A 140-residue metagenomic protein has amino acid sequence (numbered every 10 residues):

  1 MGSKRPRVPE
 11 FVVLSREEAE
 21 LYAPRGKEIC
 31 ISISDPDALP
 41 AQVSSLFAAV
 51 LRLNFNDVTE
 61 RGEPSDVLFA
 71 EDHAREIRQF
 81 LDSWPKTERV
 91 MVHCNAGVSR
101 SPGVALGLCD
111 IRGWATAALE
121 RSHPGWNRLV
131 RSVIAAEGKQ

Functional and structural regions predicted by a protein language model:
M1-L53: Glycine-rich, flexible N-terminal cofactor/catalytic loop recognition
R25-K27, L46-A49, K86-E88, D110-W114: Short glycine/proline-enriched coil/turn segments at helix->beta-strand junctions
D35-A38, N56-V58, G97-S99: Short, solvent-exposed loop/turn segments at secondary-structure junctions
S45-N56, T116, L129-V130: Adenosine ribonucleotide-centric catalytic and binding domains
L51, F55-M91: Helix-loop module immediately N-terminal to the HCX5R catalytic loop in PTP-like cysteine phosphatase domains
E71, S99-P102, P124: Short, amphipathic alpha-helical segments
L81-R112: Catalytic cysteine-centered active loop of the rhodanese-like fold, especially the PTP/DSP P-loop
L106, W114-Q140: Cysteine-dependent PTP/DSP-like catalytic domain, specifically the C-terminal lobe
